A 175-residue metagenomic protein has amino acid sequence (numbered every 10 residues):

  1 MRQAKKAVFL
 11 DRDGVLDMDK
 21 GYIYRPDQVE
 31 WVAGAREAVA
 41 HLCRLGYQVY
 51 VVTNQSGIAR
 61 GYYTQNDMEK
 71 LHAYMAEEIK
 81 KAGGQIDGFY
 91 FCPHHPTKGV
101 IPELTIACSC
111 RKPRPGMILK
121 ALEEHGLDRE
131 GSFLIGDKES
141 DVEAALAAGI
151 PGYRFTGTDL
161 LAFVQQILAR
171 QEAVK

Functional and structural regions predicted by a protein language model:
M1-V49: Active-site neighborhood of HAD-like aspartate-dependent phosphohydrolases
R2-K6, N66-G88, T97-L134, K138-K175: Asp-based, Mg2+/Mn2+-dependent phosphohydrolase catalytic module
L10-R12, T53, G136-D137: Active-site flanking residues adjacent to catalytic metal/cofactor-binding acidic residues
L16-A33, I58-N66, K81-A82, I101-S109: Metal-dependent phosphoesterase signature
L16-D19, N54-S56, P96-K98, L119-L122: A short alpha-helix capping/helix-coil boundary motif
A35, V39-M75, Q85-H95, A145: Substrate-recognition element of Asp-dependent hydrolases with the DxDx(T/V) motif
